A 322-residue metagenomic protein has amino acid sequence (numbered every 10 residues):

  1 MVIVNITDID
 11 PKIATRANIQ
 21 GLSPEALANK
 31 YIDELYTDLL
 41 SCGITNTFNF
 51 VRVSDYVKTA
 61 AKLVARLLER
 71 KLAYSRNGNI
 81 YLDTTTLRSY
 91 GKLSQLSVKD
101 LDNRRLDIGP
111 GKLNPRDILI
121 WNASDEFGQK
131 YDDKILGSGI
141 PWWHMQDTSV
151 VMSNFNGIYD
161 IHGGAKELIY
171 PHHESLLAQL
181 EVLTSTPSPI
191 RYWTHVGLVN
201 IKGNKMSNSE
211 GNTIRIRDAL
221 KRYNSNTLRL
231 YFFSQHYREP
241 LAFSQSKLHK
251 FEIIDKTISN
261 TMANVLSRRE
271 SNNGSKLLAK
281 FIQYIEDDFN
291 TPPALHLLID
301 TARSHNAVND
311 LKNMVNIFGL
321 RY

Functional and structural regions predicted by a protein language model:
M1, K58-I253, S259, N264: Alpha-helical recognition segments enriched in aromatics with Gly/Pro capping that present substrate-recognition
M1-G43: N-terminal, positively charged nucleic-acid-binding surface of large information/translation enzymes
I6-I9, L35, T45-A60, G78-L87: Short, glycine/charge-rich beta-strand/loop segments that flank catalytic centers and engage negatively charged groups
A17-P24, F48-S54, A165: The substrate-binding groove and active-site-proximal loops of carbohydrate-active enzymes, especially glycoside
Q20, D38-I44, A60-R70: Active-site-adjacent, His/Asp/Glu-enriched structural segments that form or flank metal-binding and acid/base networks
S23, T45, I158, T186-P187 (+1 more regions): Short coil/loop linkers at secondary-structure junctions
S41-F48, A73, I158-Y159, N264-S271: Surface-exposed helix-capping loop/turn segments at secondary-structure junctions
V182-I190, D218-R222, Y237-Y322: Feature 926 captures the class I aminoacyl-tRNA synthetase adenylation module centered on the KMSKS loop
